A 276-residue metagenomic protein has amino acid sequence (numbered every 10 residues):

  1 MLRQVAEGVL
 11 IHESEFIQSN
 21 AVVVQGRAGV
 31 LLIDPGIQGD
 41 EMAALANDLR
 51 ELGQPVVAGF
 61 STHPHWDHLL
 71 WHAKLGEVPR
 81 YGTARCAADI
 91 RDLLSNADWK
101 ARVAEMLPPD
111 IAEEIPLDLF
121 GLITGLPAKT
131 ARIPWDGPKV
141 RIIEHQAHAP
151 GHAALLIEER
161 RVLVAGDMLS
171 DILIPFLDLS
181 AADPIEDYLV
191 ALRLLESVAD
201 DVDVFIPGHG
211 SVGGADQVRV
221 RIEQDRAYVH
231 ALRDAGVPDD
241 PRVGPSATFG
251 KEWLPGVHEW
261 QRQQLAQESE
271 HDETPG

Functional and structural regions predicted by a protein language model:
M1-N47, E51, A154-G166: Conserved beta-strand hairpin/beta-sheet module of binuclear metal-dependent hydrolase folds, prominently
Q4, E51, A88-I143, E159 (+1 more regions): Metallo-beta-lactamase
V30-L31, I37-Q38, K139-Q146, P150-R221: Metallo-beta-lactamase
D40-R85: Active-site metal-binding motif and surrounding structural segment of the metallo-beta-lactamase
A44, W71-K74, L93-S95, L177 (+1 more regions): Short amphipathic alpha-helical segments
D67-H68, A87-A88, V212-A215: Short, active-site-adjacent cap segments at secondary-structure transitions
N96, V103, D171-I172, I222-H230: Active-site gating loops and adjacent loop-to-helix segments of metal-dependent hydrolytic enzymes
E196-V204, S211-G276: Accessory terminal helices/loops
